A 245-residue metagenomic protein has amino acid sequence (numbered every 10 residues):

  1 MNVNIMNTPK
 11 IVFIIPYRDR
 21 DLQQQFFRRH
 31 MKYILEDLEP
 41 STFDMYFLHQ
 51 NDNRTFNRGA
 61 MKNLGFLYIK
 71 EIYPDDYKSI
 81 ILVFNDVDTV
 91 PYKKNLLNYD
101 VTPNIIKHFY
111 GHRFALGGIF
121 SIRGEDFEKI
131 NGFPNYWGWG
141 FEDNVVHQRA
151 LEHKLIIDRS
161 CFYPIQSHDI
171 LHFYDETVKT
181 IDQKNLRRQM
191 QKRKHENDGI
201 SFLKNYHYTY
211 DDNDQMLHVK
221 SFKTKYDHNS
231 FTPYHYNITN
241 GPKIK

Functional and structural regions predicted by a protein language model:
V12-R20: A conserved hydrophobic helix/loop-capping motif in glycosyltransferases and polysaccharide synthases
R20-E36: Short, well-formed alpha-helical segments that are part of the catalytic scaffolds of diverse glycosyltransferases
F27, N144-K245: C-terminal catalytic/acceptor-binding lobe
R58-K70, H147: Short, conserved alpha-helix that lines the donor NDP-sugar binding/gating region of sugar-transfer enzymes
E71-Y92: Short beta-strand-to-loop acidic/aromatic patch adjacent to the donor-nucleotide binding site
P91-F114: Conserved donor-nucleotide/metal-binding helix-loop-beta segment in metal-dependent transferases, i.e., the alpha-helix
I106-I122, K129, G138: A recurrent flexible, glycine/aromatic-enriched loop bordering the glycosyltransferase active site that acts as
I122-G140, Q148-F162: Aromatic-glycine-rich donor-binding/catalytic loop that engages nucleotide-sugar donors across glycosyltransferases
